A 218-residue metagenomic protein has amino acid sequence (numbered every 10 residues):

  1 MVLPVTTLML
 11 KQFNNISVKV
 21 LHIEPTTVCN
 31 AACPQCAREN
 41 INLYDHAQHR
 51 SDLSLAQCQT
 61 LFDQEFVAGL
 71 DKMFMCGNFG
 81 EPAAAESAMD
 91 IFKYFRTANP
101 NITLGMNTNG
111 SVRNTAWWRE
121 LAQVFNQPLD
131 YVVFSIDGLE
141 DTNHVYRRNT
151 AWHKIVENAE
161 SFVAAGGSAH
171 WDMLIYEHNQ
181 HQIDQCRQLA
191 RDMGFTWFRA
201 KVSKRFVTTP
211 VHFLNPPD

Functional and structural regions predicted by a protein language model:
M1-V2, F13-I16, E24, E39 (+7 more regions): Radical SAM enzyme [4Fe-4S]-AdoMet core and its adjacent flexible, acidic and glycine-rich loops/tails across
L3-L8: N-terminal intrinsically disordered, low-complexity segments enriched in P/E/S/T
M9-E39, L70-G77: N-terminal pre-triad scaffold of radical SAM enzymes
P34, P82-A83, S111: A short, conserved beta-strand element in the Rossmann-like catalytic core that flanks the donor/metal-binding loop
K72, T103-G105, Y131: Conserved LRR concave beta-strand detector
G77-N78, T108, M173: Short glycine-centered, acidic/aromatic-flanked micro-motifs in structured strand/loop junctions that mark active-site
N109-V112, L139: Short beta-strand->alpha-helix junction loop in the catalytic core of nucleotide-activated group-transfer enzymes
R113-A122: Alpha-helical scaffolding within the catalytic cores of extracellular/periplasmic polymer-degrading hydrolases
